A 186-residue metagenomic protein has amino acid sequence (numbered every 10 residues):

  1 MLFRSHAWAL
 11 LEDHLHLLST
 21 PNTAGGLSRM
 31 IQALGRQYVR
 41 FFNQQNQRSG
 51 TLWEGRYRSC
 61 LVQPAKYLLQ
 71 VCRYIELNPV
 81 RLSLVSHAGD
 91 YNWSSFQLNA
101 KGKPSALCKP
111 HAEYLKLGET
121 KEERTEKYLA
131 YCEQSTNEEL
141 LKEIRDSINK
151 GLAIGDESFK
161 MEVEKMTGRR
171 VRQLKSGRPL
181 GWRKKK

Functional and structural regions predicted by a protein language model:
M1-A7, L11, T20-K186: Short Pro-Cys-Gly-centered "Cys-loop" motif that presents a nucleophilic cysteine in a tight turn
H16-L18: N-terminal functional module of multi-domain proteins
